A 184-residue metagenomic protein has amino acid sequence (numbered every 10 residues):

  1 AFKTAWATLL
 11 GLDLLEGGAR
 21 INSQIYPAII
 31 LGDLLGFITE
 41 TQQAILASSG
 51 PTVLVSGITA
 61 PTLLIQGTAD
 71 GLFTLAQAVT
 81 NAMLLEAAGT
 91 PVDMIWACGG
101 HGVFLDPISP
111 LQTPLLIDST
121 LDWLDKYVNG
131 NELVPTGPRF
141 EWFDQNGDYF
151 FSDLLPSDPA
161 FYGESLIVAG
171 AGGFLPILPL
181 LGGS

Functional and structural regions predicted by a protein language model:
A1, T62-I65, G102-D106: Flexible glycine/proline-enriched surface loops and loop-helix/loop-strand junctions
A1-G57, N131-G137, F143: Accessory cap/linker subdomain of secreted extracellular hydrolases
I58, L64-Q66, D70: Short beta-strand/loop motif that positions the catalytic acidic residue of the alpha/beta-hydrolase fold
A69-G71, H101-G102: Short, solvent-exposed loop/turn segments at secondary-structure junctions
G71-Q77: Conserved alpha/beta-hydrolase "acid-adjacent" motif
E86-V92, W96-S184: Alpha/beta-hydrolase-fold serine-hydrolase catalytic core, especially in secreted/extracellular enzymes
